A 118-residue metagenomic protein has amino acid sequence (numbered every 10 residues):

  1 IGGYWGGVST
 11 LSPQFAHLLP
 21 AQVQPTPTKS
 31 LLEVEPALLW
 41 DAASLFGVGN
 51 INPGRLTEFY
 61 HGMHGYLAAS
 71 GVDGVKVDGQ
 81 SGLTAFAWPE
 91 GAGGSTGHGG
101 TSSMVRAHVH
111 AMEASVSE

Functional and structural regions predicted by a protein language model:
I1-E118: Aromatic- and carboxylate-enriched substrate-binding clefts and catalytic-loop regions of carbohydrate-active enzymes
